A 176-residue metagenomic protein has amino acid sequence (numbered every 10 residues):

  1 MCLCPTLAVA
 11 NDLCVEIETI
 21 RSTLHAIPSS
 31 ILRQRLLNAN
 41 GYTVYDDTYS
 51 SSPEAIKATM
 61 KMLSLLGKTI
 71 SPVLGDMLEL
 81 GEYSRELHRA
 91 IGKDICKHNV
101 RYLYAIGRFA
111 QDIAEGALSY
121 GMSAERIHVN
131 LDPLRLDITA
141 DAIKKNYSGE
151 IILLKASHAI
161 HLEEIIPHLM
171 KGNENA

Functional and structural regions predicted by a protein language model:
P5-A176: ATP-dependent carboxylate-amine ligase
